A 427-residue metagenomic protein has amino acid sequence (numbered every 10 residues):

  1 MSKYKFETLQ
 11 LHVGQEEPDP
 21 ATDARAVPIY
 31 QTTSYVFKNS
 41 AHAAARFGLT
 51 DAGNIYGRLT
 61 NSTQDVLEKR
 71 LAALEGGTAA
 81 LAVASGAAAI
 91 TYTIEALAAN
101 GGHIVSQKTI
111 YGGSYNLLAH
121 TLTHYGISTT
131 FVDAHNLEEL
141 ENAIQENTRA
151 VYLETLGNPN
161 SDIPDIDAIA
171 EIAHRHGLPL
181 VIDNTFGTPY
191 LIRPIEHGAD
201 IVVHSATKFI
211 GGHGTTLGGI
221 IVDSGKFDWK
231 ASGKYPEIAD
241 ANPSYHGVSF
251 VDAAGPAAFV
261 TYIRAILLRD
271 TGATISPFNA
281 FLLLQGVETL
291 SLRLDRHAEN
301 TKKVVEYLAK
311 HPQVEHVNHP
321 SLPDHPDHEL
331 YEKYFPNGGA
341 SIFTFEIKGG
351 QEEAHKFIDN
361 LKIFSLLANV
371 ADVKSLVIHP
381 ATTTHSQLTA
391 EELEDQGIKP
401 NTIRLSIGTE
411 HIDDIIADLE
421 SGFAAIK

Functional and structural regions predicted by a protein language model:
S2, P18, A80-H311: Conserved PLP-enzyme active-site core in the AAT-like
S2-N61, K69-R70: N-terminal "arm"/small-domain region of PLP-dependent enzymes with the aminotransferase-like
N39-T91, G113-H120: Conserved N-terminal alpha-helix of the aminotransferase class I/II PLP-enzyme fold
A119, S128, E146, R293 (+2 more regions): PLP-dependent enzyme catalytic core of the Aspartate aminotransferase-like
V151, G219-I221, V317, F343 (+1 more regions): Well-ordered beta-strand positions enriched in small/hydrophobic/aromatic, beta-favoring residues
L156, T185-G187, L322, K348 (+1 more regions): Active-site beta-loop-alpha junctions enriched in small/polar residues
V222, T344-E346, S406-G408: Short hydrophobic/aromatic beta-strand micro-patches that form the beta-sheet surface supporting nucleotide- or nucleic
T271-T274, F278-A280, Q285, T289 (+5 more regions): Conserved small-domain helix->loop->beta segment predominantly found in fold-type I
